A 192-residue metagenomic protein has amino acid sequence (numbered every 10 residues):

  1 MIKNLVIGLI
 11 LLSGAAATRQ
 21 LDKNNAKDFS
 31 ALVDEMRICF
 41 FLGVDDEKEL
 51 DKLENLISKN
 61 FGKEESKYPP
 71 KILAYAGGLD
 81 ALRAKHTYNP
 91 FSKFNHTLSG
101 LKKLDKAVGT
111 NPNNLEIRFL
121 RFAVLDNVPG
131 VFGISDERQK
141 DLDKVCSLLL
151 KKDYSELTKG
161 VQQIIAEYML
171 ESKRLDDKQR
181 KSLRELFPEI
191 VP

Functional and structural regions predicted by a protein language model:
M1-A26: Bacterial Sec-dependent N-terminal signal peptides
T18-A74, D80-R83, V145-P192: N-terminal alpha-helical interaction modules that lie
L42-I57, K93-L101, I134, R138-L142: Helix-turn-helix repeat elements of alpha-solenoid scaffolds
P70, L115-E116: Helix-start (N-cap) detector for alpha-helical repeat units in TPR-like alpha-solenoids, especially tetratricopeptide
A74, F119-L120: Alpha-solenoid helical repeat scaffolds
T87-N111: Helix-adjacent hinge/juxtasegments
P129-G133, S147: Outer-membrane beta-barrel transmembrane domain signature
